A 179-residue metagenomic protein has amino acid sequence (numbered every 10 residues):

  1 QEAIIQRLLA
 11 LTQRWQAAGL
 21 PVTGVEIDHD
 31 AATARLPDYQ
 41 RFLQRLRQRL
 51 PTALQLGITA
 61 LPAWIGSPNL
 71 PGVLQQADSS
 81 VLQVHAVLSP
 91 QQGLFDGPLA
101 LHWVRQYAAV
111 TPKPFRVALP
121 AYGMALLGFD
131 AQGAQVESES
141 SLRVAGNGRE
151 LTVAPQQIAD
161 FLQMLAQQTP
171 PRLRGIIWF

Functional and structural regions predicted by a protein language model:
Q1-Q76: Chitinase-like catalytic core of GlcNAc-active glycosidases
E2-A10, Q40-R45, L94-V104, T152-Q163: Well-ordered, non-membrane alpha-helical segments in soluble/globular domains
R14-P21, R49-L50, Q76, Q106-F115 (+1 more regions): A structural motif corresponding to the C-terminal end of an alpha-helix and its immediate exit/capping segment
Y39-F42, H85, F179: Aromatic side chains
Q44-A134: Substrate-binding surface in catalytic domains of secreted glycosidases
Y122, L127-F179: Substrate-binding cleft of secreted/luminal carbohydrate-active enzymes
